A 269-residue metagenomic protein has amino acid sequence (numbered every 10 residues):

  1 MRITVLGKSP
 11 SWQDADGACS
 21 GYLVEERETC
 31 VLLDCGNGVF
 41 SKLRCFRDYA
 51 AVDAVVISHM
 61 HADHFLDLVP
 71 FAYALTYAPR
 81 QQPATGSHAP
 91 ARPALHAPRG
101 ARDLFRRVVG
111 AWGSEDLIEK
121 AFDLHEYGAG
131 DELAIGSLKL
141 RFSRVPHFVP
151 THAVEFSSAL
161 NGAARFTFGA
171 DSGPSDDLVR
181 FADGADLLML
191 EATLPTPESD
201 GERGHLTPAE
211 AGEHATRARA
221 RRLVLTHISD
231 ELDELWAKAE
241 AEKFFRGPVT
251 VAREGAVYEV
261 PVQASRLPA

Functional and structural regions predicted by a protein language model:
M1-D48, T151-A170, L187: Conserved beta-strand hairpin/beta-sheet module of binuclear metal-dependent hydrolase folds, prominently
T4, H96, D123-G128, R141-S143 (+1 more regions): General small-molecule cofactor/ligand-binding pocket signal
T29, A84, A89-P93, A218-R222 (+1 more regions): A short helix->loop->beta-strand "cap" motif at the edges of active sites that frequently abuts
L32-G36, D53-D63, P98, F166-S172 (+3 more regions): Active-site neighborhood of phospho(di)ester-bond hydrolases with catalytic His/Asp-centered motifs
G38-P93, L187: Active-site metal-binding motif and surrounding structural segment of the metallo-beta-lactamase
Q81-Q82, H88-P93, P98-L124: Active-site neighborhood of divalent metal-dependent phosphoester bond hydrolases
G113, E126-G184: Catalytic core of the metallo-beta-lactamase
P174-E259: Cap/insert and terminal regions of metallo-dependent hydrolase folds
